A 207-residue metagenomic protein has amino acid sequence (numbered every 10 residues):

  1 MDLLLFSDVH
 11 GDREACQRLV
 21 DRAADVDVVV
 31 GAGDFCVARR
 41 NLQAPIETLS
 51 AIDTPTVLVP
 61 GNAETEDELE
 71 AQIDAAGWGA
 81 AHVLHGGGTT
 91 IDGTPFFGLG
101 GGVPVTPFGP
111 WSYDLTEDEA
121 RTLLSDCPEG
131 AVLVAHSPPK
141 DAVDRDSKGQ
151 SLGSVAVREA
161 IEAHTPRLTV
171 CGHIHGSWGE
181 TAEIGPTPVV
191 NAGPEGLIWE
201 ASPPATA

Functional and structural regions predicted by a protein language model:
M1-L4, T89-G98, V132, A182-P188 (+1 more regions): Beta-strand-turn-beta hairpins that frame and shape the catalytic cleft of phosphate-ester-processing enzymes
F6-I91, G193-E195: Core catalytic region of metal-dependent phosphoesterases/phosphodiesterases, especially metallo-beta-lactamase-like
D8, V29, D34, G61 (+6 more regions): Divalent metal-coordination and catalytic microenvironments
H10-A15, C36-N41, N62-E70, T90 (+4 more regions): Active-site environment of divalent metal-dependent phosphoester hydrolases
G11, E64-A156: Conserved catalytic scaffold of divalent metal-dependent phosphoesterases
Q17-A23, T90, A120-C127, A201-T206: Short amphipathic alpha-helix with an adjacent loop that forms part of the alpha/beta core around
A24-V29, P128-G130, T165: Short acidic/histidine-rich motifs immediately flanking catalytic phosphotransfer sites in two-component signaling
S50, P55-V57, W78, H85 (+1 more regions): Conserved beta-sheet core of the metallophosphoesterase superfamily
